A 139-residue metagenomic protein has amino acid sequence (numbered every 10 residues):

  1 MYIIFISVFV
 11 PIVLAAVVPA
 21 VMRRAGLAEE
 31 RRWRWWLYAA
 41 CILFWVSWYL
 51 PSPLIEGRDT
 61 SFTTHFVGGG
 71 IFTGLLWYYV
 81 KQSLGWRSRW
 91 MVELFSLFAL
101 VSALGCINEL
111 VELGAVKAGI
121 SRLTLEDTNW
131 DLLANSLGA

Functional and structural regions predicted by a protein language model:
M1-T124, L137: Bulky hydrophobic segments
L125-A139: Membrane-interface transmembrane-helix boundary segments in multi-pass integral membrane proteins
